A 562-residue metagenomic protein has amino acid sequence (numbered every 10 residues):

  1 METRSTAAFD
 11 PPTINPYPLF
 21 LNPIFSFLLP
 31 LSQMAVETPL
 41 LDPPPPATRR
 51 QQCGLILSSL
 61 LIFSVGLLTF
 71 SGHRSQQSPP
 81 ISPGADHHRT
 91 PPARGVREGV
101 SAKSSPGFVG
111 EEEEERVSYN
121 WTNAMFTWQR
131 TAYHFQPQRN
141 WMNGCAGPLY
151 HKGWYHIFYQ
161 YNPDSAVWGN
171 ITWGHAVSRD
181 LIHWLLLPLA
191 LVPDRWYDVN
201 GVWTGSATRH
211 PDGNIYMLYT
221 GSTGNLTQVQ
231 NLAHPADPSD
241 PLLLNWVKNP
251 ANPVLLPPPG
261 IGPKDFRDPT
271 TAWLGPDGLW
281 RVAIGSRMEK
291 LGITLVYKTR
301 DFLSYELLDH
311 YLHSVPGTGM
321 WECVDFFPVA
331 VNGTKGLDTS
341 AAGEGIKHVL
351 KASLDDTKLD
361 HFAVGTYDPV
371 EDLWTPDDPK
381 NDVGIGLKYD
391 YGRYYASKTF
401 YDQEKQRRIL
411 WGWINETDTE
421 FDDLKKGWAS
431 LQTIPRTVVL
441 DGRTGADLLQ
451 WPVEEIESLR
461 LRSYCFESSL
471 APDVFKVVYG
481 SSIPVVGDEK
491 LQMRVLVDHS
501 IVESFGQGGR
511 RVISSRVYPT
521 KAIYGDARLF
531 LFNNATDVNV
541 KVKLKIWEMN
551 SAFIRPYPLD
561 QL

Functional and structural regions predicted by a protein language model:
E2-Q51: Short, low-complexity, Lys/Arg-enriched N-terminal segments of secretory-pathway carbohydrate enzymes
C53-D268, W273-C323, P328-D390, W411-A471 (+3 more regions): Beta-rich carbohydrate-recognition and catalytic domains
Y150, V486-D488, V497: Surface-exposed coil/turn segments at beta-strand junctions on protein surfaces, enriched
F362-Y367, K521-L562: Ligand-recognition surfaces built from glycine- and aromatic
G384-L387, Y479-V485, S515: Beta-strand-rich interaction surfaces with strong enrichment in secreted/lumenal proteins
T399: Anionic-ligand-binding alpha/beta catalytic cores of soluble enzymes and soluble regulatory domains that recognize
D473-Q492: Short, aromatic/His-centered strand-loop micro-motif at the edge of beta-sheets
K490-S515: Carbohydrate-binding surfaces in secreted/extracellular proteins
